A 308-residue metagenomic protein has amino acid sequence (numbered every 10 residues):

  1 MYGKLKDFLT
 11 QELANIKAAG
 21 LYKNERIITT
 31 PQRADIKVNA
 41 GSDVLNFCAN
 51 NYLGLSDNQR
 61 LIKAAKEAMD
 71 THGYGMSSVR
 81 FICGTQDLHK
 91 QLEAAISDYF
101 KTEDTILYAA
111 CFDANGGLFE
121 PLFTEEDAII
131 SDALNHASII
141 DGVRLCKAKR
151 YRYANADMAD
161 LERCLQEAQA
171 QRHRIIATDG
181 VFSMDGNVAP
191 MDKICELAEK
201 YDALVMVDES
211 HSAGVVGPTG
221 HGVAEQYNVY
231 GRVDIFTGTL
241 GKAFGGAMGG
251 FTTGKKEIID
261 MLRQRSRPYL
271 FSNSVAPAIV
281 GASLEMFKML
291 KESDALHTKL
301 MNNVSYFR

Functional and structural regions predicted by a protein language model:
T10-Q11, N15-H72, A203: N-terminal "arm"/small-domain region of PLP-dependent enzymes with the aminotransferase-like
N51, Y151, N155-V207: Active-site phosphate-binding strand-loop segment of PLP-dependent enzymes
V79-T85, E93-G117: Short loop-beta-helix segment that forms the pyridoxal 5′-phosphate
A109-A110, I130-C146: Substrate-binding/gating loop at the entrance of the active-site cleft, primarily in PLP-dependent aminotransferase-like
L118-A137, N303: Conserved PLP-anchoring active-site segment centered on the Schiff-base-forming lysine
A189, L284-R308: Conserved PLP-dependent catalytic core of the aminotransferase class-I/II
T219, E225-M261: Active-site PLP attachment segment
